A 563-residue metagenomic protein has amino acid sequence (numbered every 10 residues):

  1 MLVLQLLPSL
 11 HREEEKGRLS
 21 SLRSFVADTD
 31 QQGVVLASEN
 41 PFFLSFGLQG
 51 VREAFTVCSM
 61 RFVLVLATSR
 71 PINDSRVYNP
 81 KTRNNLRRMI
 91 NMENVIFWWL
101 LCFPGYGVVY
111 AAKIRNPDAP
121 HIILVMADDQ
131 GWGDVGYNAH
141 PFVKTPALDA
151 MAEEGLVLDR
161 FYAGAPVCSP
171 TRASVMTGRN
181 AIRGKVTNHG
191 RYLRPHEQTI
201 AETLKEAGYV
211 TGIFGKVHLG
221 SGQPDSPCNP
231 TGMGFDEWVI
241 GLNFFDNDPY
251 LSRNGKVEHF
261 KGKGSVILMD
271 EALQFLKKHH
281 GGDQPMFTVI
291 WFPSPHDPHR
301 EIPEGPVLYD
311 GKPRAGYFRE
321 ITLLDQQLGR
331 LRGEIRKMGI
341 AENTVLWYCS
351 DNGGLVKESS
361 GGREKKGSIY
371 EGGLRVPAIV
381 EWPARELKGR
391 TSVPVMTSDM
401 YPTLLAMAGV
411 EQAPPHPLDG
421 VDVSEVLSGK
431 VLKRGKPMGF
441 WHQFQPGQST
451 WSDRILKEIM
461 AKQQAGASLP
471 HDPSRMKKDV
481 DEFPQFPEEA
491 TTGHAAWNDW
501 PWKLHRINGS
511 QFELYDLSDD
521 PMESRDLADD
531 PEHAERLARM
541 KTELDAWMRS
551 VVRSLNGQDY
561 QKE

Functional and structural regions predicted by a protein language model:
Q5, H11, Q31-Q32, Q49 (+1 more regions): Low-complexity, intrinsically disordered or signal/transmembrane-proximal segments
S9, S20-S24, S38, S45 (+3 more regions): Serine residues within intrinsically disordered or low-complexity segments
K16, V26-A27, E39, F43 (+2 more regions): Periodic, rod-like helical contexts
N73-N91: Short, Lys/Arg-enriched N-terminal segments with co-localized hydrophobic residues within the first ~10-30 amino acids
I90-L101: Sec-dependent signal peptide recognition, specifically the positively charged N-region followed immediately by
G107-I507, F512-E513, P521-R549, R553-E563: Formylglycine-dependent sulfatase
